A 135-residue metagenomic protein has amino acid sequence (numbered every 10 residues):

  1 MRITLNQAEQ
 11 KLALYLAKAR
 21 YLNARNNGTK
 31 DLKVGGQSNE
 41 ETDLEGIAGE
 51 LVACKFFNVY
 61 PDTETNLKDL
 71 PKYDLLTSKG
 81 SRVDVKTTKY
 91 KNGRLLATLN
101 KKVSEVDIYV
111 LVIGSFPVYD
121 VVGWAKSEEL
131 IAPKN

Functional and structural regions predicted by a protein language model:
M1-K79, V85-N135: Nucleic-acid endonuclease domains
